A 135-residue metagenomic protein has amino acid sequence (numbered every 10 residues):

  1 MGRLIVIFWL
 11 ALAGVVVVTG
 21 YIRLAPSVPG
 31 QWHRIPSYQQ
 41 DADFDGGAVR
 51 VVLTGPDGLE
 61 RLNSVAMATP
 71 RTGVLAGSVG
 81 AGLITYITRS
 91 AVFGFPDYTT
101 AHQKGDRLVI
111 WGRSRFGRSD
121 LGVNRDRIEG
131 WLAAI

Functional and structural regions predicted by a protein language model:
M1-A13: N-terminal Sec-pathway targeting helices
I5-I7, V17-I135: Ser/Thr-rich, low-complexity intrinsically disordered terminal regions
